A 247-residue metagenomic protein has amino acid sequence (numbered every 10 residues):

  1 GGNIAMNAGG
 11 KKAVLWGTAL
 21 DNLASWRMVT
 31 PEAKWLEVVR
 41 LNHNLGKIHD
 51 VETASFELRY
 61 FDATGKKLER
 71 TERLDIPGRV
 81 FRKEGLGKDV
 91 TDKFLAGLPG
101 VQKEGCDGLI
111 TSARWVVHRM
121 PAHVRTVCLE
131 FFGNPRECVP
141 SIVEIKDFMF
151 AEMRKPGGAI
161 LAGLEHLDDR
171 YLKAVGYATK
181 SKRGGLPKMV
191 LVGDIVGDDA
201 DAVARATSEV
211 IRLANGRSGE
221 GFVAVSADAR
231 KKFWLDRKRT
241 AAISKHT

Functional and structural regions predicted by a protein language model:
G1-V143: FAD-binding subdomain of flavoenzyme oxidoreductases
K103, L109-T247: C-terminal substrate-recognition/cap domain of FAD-linked oxidoreductases
